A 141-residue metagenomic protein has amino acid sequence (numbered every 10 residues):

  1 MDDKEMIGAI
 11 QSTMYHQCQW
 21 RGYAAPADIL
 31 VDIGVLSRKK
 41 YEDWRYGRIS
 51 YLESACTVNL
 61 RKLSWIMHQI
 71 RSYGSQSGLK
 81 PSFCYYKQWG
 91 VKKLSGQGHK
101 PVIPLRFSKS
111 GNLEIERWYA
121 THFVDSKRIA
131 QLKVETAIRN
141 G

Functional and structural regions predicted by a protein language model:
D2-A27, D32, L36-S37, D43-A55: Positively charged, polyanion-binding regions of nucleic-acid-associated proteins
K39, L60-G141: Phospho-regulated, low-complexity intrinsically disordered regions of nuclear gene-regulatory and chromatin-associated
